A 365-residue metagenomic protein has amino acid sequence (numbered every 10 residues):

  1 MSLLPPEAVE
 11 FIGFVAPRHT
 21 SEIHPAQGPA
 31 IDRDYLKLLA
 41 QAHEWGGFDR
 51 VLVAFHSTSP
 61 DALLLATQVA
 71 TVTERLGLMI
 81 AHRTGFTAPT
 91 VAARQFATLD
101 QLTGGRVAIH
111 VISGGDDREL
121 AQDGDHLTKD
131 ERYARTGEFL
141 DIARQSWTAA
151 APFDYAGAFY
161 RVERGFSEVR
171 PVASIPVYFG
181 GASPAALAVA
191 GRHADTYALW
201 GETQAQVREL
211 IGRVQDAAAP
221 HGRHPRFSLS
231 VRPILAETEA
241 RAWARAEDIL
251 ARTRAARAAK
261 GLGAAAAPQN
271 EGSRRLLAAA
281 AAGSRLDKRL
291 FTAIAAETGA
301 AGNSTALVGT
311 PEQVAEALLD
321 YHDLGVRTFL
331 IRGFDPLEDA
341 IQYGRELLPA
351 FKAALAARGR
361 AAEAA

Functional and structural regions predicted by a protein language model:
M1-R75, R170-I175: N-terminal beta1-alpha1-beta2 module of alpha/beta enzyme domains
S2-V9, G13-T20, D123, K129-P171 (+2 more regions): An alpha-helical appendage that flanks or caps ligand/catalytic pockets
V9-V15, V51-V53, G77-H82, V107-V111 (+4 more regions): Hydrophobic faces of well-ordered beta-strands that scaffold small-molecule active sites in alpha/beta enzyme cores
Q27-A42, A92, F179-V189, D248 (+1 more regions): Short, acidic/polar
H43, G47, V69, L99 (+8 more regions): Conserved, mostly hydrophobic/aromatic
R50-V69, G201-A205, L330-G344: Glycine-rich, proline-tolerant flexible connector loops at the mouths of alpha/beta enzymes
A62-R83, R135-F139, D216-R223, Y343-R360: Alpha-helix-loop-beta-strand connector modules within alpha/beta enzyme cores
G85-Q101: Glycine-rich anion/phosphate-binding loops
